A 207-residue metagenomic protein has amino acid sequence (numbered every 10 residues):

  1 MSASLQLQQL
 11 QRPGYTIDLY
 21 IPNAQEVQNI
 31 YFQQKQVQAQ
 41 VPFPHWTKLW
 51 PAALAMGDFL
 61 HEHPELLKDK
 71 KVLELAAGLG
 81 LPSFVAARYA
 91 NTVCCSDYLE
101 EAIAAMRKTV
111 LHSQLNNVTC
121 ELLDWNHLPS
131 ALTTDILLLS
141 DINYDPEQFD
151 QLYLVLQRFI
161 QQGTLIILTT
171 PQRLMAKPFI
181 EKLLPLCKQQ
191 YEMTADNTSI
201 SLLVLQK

Functional and structural regions predicted by a protein language model:
M1-K207: S-adenosylmethionine-dependent methyltransferases
